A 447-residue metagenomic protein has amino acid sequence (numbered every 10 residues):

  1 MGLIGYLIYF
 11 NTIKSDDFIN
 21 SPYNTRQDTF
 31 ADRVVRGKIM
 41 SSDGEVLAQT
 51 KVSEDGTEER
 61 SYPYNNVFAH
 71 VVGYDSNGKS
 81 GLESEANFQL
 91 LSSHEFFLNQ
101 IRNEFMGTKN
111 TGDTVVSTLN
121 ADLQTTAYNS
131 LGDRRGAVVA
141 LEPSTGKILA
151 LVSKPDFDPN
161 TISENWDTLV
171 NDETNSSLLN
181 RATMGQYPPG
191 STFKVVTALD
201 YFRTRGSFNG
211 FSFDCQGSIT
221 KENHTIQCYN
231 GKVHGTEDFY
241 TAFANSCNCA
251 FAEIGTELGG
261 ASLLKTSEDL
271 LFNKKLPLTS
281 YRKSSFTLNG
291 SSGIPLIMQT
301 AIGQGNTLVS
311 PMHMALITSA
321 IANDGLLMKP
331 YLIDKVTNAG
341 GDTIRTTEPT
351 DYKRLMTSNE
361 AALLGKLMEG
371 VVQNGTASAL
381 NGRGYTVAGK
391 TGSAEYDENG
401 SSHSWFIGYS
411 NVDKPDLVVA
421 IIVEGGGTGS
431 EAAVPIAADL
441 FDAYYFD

Functional and structural regions predicted by a protein language model:
M1-W166, S177, Q186, F211 (+3 more regions): Periplasmic/cell-envelope proteins involved in peptidoglycan metabolism and beta-lactam response
S42-D43, S144-S191, V196-G425: Beta-lactam-recognizing serine transpeptidase/beta-lactamase-like catalytic domain environment
